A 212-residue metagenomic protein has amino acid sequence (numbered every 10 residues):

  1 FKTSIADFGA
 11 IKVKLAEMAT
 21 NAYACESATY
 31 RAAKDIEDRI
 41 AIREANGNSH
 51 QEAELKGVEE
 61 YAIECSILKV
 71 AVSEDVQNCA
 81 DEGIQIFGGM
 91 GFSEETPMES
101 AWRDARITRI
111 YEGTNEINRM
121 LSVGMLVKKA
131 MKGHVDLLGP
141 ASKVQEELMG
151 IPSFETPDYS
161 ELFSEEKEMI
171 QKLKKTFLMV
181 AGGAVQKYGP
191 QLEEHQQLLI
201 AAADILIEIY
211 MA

Functional and structural regions predicted by a protein language model:
F1-A212: Flavin-dependent oxidoreductase catalytic core characteristic of acyl-CoA dehydrogenase/oxidase-like enzymes
